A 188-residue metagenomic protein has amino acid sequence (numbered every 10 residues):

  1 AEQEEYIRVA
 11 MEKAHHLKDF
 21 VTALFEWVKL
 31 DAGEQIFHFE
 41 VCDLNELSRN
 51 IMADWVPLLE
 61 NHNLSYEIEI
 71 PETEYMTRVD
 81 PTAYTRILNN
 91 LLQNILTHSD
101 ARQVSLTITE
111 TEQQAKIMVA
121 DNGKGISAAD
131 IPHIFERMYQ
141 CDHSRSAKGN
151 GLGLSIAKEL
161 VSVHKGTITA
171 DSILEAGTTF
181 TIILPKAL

Functional and structural regions predicted by a protein language model:
E12-L17: Short alpha-helical segment of the dimerization/phosphotransfer core of two-component systems
H38-C42, E60, S65-Y75: Conserved catalytic submotifs in the C-terminal HATPase_c
H38-V56: A conserved beta-strand-to-alpha-helix junction within the catalytic ATP-binding
N94-L96: Short helix-loop "hinge" at the ATP-lid/N-box region of the Bergerat-fold HATPase_c
D121: Acidic ATP/Mg2+-coordinating residue in the GHKL
I126-M138: Short conserved segment of the HATPase_c
